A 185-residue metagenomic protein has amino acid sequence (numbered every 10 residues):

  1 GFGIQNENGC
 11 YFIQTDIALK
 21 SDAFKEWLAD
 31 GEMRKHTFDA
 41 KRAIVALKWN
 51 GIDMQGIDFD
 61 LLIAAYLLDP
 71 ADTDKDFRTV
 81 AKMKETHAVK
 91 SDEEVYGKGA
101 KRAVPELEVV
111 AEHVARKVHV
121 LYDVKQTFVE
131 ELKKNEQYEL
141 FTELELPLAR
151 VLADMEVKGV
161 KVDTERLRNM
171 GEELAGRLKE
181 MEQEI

Functional and structural regions predicted by a protein language model:
G1-M83, A175: Conserved RNase H-like, two-metal-ion catalytic cores of nucleic-acid enzymes
M33, I52, E85-H87, Q137 (+1 more regions): Short aromatic/hydrophobic-glycine micro-motifs
K35, K75, S91-D92, L132 (+1 more regions): Secondary-structure transition/capping residues
Q55-D58, A65-Q126: Metal-dependent DNA phosphodiester-chemistry modules and their immediately adjacent helices/loops in DNA-processing
V95-I185: Mixed-charge, glycine-rich, non-catalytic linkers/tails in nucleic-acid processing enzymes
